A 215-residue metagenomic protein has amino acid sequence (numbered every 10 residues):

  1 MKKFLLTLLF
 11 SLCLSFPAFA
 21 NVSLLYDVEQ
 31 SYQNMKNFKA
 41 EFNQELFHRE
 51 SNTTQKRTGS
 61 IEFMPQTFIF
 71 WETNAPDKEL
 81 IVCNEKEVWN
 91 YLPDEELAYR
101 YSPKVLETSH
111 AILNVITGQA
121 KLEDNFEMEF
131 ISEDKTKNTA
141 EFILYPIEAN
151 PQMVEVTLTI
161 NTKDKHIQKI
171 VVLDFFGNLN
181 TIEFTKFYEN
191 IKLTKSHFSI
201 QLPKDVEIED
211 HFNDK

Functional and structural regions predicted by a protein language model:
M1-F4: Positively charged n-region of N-terminal signal peptides that target proteins for export
T7-S15: Bacterial N-terminal signal peptides
F16-A20: Sec/Tat signal peptide C-region and signal peptidase I cleavage site
S23-E41, L46-H48, N52-T54, L92-Q152 (+1 more regions): Flexible, processing/modification-adjacent segments and terminal tails in exported/periplasmic/extracellular proteins
K36-F38, R57-G59, P65-T67, D77-E79 (+6 more regions): Envelope-exposed proteins and targeting segments
K39-N43, F70-E72, W89, I143 (+2 more regions): Soluble periplasmic/extracytoplasmic beta-strand elements of cell-envelope proteins
S60-A111, N180-T181: An acidic-aromatic
K121-F212: Gly/Pro-enriched, hydrophobic low-complexity segments that function as extracytoplasmic propeptides/linkers
